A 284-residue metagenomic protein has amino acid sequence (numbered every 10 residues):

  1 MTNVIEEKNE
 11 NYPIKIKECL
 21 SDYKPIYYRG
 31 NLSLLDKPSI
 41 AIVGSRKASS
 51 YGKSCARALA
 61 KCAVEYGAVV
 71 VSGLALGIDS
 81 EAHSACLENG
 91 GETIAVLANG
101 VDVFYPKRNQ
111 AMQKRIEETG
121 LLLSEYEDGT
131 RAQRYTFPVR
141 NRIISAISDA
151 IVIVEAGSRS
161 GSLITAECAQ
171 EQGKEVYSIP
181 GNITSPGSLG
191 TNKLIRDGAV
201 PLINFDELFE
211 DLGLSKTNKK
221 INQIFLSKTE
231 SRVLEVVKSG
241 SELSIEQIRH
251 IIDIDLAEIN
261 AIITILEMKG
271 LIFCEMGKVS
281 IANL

Functional and structural regions predicted by a protein language model:
T2-L284: Glycine-biased, small-residue-rich flexible motifs in mid-sequence functional cores and linkers
